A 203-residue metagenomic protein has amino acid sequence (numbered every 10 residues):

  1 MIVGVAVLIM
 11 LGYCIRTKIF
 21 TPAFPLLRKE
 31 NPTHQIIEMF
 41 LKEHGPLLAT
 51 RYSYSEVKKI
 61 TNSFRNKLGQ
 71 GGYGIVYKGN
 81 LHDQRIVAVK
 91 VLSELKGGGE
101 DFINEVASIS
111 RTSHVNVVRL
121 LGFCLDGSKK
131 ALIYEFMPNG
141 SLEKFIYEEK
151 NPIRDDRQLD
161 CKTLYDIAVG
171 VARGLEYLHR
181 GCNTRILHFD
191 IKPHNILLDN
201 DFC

Functional and structural regions predicted by a protein language model:
M1-C203: Conserved eukaryotic protein kinase-like
